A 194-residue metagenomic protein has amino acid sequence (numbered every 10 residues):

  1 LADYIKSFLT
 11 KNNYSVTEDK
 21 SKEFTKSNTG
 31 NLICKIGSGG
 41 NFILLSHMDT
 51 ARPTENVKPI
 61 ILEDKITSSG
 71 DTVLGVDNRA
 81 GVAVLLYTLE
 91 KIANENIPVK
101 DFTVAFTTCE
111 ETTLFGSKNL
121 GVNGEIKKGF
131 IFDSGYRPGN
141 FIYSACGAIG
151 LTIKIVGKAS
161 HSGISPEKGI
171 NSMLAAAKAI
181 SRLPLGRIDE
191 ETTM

Functional and structural regions predicted by a protein language model:
L1-T29: N-terminal helical capping/dimerization or prosegment-like subdomains of hydrolases acting on amide or phosphate bonds
A2, S27-N28, L32-F106, N123-I126: Active-site metal-coordination/substrate-binding segment of hydrolases, especially metallo-dependent peptidases
I5, L9, V84-I92, L120 (+1 more regions): Buried hydrophobic packing segments
S7, E23-T25, K35, E95 (+3 more regions): Sterically constrained small-residue positions within well-ordered secondary structures of folded domains
L9, N13, R52, I92-N96 (+1 more regions): Structural signal for hydrophobic packing residues in well-ordered secondary-structure cores of soluble enzyme domains
D19, V99-T107, T192-M194: Beta-strand segments within the central parallel beta-sheet cores of soluble alpha/beta enzyme folds
S21, H47-D49, C109, G135: Active-site beta-loop-alpha junctions enriched in small/polar residues
E55-V57, L62-T72, C109-M194: Midchain, well-structured core segments that form catalytic/ion-binding scaffolds
